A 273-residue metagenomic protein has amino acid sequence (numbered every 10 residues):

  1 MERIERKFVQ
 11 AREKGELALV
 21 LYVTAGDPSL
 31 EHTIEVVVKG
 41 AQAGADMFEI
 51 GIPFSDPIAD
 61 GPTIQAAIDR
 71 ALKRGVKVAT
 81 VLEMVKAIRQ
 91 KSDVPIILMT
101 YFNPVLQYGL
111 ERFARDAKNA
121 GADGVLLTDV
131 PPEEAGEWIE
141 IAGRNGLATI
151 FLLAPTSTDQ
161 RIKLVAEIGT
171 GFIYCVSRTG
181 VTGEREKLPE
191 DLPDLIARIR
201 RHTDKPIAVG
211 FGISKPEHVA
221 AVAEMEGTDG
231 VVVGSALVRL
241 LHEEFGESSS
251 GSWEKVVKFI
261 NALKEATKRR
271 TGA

Functional and structural regions predicted by a protein language model:
M1-V20, V85-Q90, T271-G272: N-terminal amphipathic alpha-helix/helix-capping segment at the start of soluble metabolic enzymes
L19-V23, F48-I50, I96-T100, V125-L127 (+4 more regions): Hydrophobic faces of well-ordered beta-strands that scaffold small-molecule active sites in alpha/beta enzyme cores
L30-G40, S157-E167, V209, I213-V231: Catalytic cores of alpha/beta
V36, A41-A43, I52-F54, T63-T128 (+1 more regions): Active-site beta->alpha loop and helix N-cap motifs at the rims of alpha/beta catalytic domains
D46-S55, A122-L126, P131, C175-G183 (+2 more regions): Glycine-rich phosphate-binding active-site loops on the catalytic face of alpha/beta enzymes
K73-V76, G121-E134, A148-S157, T182-R185: Catalytic beta/alpha-barrel core
V81, A197-A208, S214-A273: Alpha/beta catalytic cores of nucleotide-metabolism and tRNA/nucleoside-modifying enzymes
L152, I162-R201, L240-H242: Glycine/Thr-rich beta-alpha phosphate-binding loop at enzyme active sites
